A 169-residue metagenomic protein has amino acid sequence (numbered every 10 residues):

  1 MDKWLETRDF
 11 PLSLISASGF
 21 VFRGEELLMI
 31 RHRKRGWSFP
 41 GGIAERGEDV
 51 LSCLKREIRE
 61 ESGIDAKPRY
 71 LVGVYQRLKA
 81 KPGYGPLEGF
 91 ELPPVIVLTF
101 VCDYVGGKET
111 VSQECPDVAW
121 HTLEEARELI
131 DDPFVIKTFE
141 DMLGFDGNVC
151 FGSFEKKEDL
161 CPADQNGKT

Functional and structural regions predicted by a protein language model:
M1-S18, G89-F90: Acidic, metal-coordinating catalytic segment for phosphate/diphosphate chemistry, firing primarily on the Nudix
R23: A cytosolic small-molecule/anion-sensing beta-strand core signal
H32: Short loop/turn segments immediately following the C-termini of beta-strands
W37, Q113-T169: Nudix hydrolase/Nudix homology domain
S38-G42: A short gly/proline-enriched turn/hairpin at secondary-structure junctions
A44-P68, L78-F134: Unchanged
L71-V74: Residue-level recognition of beta-strand microenvironments
